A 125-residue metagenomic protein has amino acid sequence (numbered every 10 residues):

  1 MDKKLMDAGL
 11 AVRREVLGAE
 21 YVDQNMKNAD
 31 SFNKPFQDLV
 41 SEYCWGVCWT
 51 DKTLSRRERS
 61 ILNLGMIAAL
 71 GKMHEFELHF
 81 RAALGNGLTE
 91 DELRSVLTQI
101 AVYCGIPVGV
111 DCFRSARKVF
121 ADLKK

Functional and structural regions predicted by a protein language model:
M1-R57, G85, V110-K125: Acidic, glycine/proline-rich low-complexity segments that act as flexible tails and inter-domain linkers
F36-D38, K72-H79, I100-S115: Short amphipathic alpha-helical segments at helix boundaries and their inter-helical linkers
V40-C44, I61-A68, V96-A101, C112: Short alpha-helical scaffolding segments that buttress acidic/His motifs in well-ordered protein cores
K52, L70-M73, G87, C104-P107 (+1 more regions): Residues at alpha-helix boundaries and short interhelical turns
I61-L64, A68-R94: Mid-chain, well-packed structural core segment of small domains
D91, S95, V108-D111: Residues forming well-ordered secondary-structure scaffolds
